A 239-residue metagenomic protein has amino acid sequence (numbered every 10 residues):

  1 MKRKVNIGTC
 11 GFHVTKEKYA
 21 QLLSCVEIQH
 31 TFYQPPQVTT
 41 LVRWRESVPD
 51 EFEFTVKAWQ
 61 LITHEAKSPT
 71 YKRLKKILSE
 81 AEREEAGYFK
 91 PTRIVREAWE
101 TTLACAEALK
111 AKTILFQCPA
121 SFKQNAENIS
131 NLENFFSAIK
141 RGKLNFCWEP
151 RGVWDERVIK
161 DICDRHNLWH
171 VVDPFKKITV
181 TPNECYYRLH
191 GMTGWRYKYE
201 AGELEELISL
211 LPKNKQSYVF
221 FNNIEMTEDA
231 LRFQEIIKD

Functional and structural regions predicted by a protein language model:
M1-D239: Residues lining hydrophobic/aromatic ligand-binding pockets adjacent to catalytic sites
